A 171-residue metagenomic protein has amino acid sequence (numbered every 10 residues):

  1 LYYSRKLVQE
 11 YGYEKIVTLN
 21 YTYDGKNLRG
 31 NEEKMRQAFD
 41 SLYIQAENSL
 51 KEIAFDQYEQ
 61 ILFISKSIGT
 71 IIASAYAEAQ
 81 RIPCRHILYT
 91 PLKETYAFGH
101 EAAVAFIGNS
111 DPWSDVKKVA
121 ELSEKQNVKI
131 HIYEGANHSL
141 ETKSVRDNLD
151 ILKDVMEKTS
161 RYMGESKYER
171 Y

Functional and structural regions predicted by a protein language model:
L1-Q57: Serine-hydrolase catalytic machinery in alpha/beta-hydrolase-like enzymes
R29-G30, A136-I151: Catalytic histidine-centered segment of alpha/beta-hydrolase-like enzymes
Y43-L50, S144-Y171: Catalytic active-site module of serine/aspartate enzymes centered on a nucleophile-bearing elbow/loop
I61-S74: Gly/Ala-rich beta-loop-alpha elbow adjacent to hydrolase catalytic centers
Q80-K93, E101-A102: A conserved short beta-strand
A97, P112-K118: Conserved alpha/beta-hydrolase "acid-adjacent" motif
G99, A105-I107, D111: Short beta-strand/loop motif that positions the catalytic acidic residue of the alpha/beta-hydrolase fold
N109-S114, N137-S139: Acidic catalytic loop of the alpha/beta-hydrolase fold
